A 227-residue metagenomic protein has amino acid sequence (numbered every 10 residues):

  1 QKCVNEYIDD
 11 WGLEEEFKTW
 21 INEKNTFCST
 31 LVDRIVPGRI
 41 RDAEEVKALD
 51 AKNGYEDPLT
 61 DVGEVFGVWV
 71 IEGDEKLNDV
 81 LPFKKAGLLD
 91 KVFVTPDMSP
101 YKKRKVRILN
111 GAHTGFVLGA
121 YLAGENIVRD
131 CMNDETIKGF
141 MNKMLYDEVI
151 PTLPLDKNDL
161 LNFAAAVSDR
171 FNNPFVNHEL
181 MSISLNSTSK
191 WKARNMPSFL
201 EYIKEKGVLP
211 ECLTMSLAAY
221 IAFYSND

Functional and structural regions predicted by a protein language model:
K2-D227: Substrate/ligand-engaging "lid" and interaction regions
